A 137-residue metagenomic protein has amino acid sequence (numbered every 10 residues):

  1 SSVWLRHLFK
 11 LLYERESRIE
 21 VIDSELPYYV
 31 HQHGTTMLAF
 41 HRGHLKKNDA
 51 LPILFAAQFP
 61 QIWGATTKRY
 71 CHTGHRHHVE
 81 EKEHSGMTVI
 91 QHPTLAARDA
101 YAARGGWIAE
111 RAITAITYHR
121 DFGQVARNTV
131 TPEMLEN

Functional and structural regions predicted by a protein language model:
V3, K10-E20, S24-E25, M37-P132: Conserved beta-sheet core of the metallophosphoesterase superfamily
H31-G34: Active-site beta-strand termini and strand-to-loop segments that position acidic
